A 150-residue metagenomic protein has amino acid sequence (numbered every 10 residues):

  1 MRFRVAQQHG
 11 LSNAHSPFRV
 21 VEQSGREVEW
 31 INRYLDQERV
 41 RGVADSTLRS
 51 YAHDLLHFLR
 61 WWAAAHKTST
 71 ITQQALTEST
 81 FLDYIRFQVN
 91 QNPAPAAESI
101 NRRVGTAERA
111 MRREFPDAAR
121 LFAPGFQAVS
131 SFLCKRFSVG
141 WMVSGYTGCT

Functional and structural regions predicted by a protein language model:
M1-A64: Basic/aromatic DNA-contact patch characteristic of tyrosine site-specific recombinases
N13, V28, A128, Y146-G148: Polar low-complexity intrinsically disordered regions enriched in Ser/Thr and small residues
I31-S46, L56-G140: N-terminal core-binding DNA-recognition domain of tyrosine recombinases/integrases
V139-T150: Intrinsic, low-complexity N-terminal interaction/targeting segments
